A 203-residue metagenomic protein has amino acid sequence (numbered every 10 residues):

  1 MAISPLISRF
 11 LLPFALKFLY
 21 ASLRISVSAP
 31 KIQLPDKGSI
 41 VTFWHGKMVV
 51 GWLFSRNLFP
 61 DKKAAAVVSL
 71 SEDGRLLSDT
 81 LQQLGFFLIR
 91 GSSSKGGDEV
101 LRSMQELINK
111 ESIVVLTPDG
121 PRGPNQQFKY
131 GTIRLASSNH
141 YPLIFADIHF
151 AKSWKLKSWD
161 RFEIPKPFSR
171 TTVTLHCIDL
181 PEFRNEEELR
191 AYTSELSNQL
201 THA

Functional and structural regions predicted by a protein language model:
M1-Y20, D61, D79, Q83 (+2 more regions): Non-catalytic C-terminal accessory region of glycerolipid acyltransferases and related lyso-lipid remodeling enzymes
F14-K37, V49-V50, E106: A short, well-structured juxtamembrane/interface segment
R24, I40, A65, T172-T174: Generic structural signal for residues positioned in beta-strands
I25-K31, L53-F54, L101-S103, W159-R161: A generic local structural motif
S28-P30, S69, G91-S94, H176-I178: Conserved beta-strand termini and adjacent loop/short-helix elements that scaffold enzyme active sites in alpha/beta
K31-L34, G96, K166: A short beta-turn/loop motif at secondary-structure boundaries
K31-Q33, K47, E72, R122 (+1 more regions): Residues that cap or initiate secondary-structure elements
K37-S94, N139, K155: Catalytic core of membrane glycerolipid acyltransferases/transacylases, capturing the structured, soluble-facing
